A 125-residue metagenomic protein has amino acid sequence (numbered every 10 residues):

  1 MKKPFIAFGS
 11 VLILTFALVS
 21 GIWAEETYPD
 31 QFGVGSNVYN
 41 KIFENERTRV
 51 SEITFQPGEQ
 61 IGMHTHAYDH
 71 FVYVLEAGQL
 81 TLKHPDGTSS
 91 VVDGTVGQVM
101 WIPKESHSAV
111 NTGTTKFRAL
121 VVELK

Functional and structural regions predicted by a protein language model:
M1-S10: Bacterial N-terminal signal peptides that target proteins for export
G9-S20: Bacterial N-terminal signal peptides
E25-H64: N-terminal secretory signal peptides
I53, I61-H66, K83-H84, V91-V92 (+1 more regions): Short histidine-centered beta-strand/loop micro-motifs that create catalytic or ligand/metal-coordination sites
E59-I61, Q98-V110: Histidine-centered metal-chelating micro-motifs
H66-T81: Short, conserved beta-strand element in jelly-roll/cupin
D86-K104: Short acidic-glycine-tyrosine-enriched beta hairpin
K104-K125: Ligand-binding loop in jelly-roll beta-barrel domains
